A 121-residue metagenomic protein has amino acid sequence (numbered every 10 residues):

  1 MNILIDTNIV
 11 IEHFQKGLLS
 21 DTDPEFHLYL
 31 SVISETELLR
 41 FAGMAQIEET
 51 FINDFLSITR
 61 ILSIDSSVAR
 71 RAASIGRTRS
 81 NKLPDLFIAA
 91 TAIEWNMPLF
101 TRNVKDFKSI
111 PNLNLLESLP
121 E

Functional and structural regions predicted by a protein language model:
M1-L30, R40-N53, E121: Short, well-structured N-terminal submotif of metal-dependent ribonuclease cores
M1-N2, A89, I93-E121: Acidic, PIN/NYN-like endoribonuclease modules and their adjacent C-terminal/linker elements
I3, H27-Y29, S57-I58, L62 (+1 more regions): Short loop->beta-strand "edge-of-pocket" segments that line small-molecule binding or catalytic clefts across diverse
N8-I9, I33-T36, S67, K105: Alpha-helix/helix-capping structural signal
V10-I11, L39, K108, L116: Nucleotide phosphate-binding site architecture
F14, R60-R102: Active-site neighborhoods of divalent-metal-dependent phosphate/nucleic-acid chemistry enzymes
T36-L39, N53-L56, A73: Amphipathic alpha-helical segments within well-ordered protein domains
